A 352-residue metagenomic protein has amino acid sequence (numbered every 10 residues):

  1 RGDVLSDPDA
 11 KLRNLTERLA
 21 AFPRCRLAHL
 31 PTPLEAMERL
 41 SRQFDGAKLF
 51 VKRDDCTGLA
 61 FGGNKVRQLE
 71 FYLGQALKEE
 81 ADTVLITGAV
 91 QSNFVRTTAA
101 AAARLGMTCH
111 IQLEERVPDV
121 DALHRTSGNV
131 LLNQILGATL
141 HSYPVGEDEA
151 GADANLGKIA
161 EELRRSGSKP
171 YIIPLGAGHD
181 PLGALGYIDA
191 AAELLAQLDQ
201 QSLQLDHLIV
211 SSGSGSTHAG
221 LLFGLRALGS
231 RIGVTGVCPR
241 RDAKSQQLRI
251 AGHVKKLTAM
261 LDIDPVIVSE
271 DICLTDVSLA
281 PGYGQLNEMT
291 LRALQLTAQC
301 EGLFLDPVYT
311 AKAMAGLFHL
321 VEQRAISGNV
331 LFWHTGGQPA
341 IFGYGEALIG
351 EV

Functional and structural regions predicted by a protein language model:
R1-V352: PLP-dependent amino-acid enzyme catalytic core
